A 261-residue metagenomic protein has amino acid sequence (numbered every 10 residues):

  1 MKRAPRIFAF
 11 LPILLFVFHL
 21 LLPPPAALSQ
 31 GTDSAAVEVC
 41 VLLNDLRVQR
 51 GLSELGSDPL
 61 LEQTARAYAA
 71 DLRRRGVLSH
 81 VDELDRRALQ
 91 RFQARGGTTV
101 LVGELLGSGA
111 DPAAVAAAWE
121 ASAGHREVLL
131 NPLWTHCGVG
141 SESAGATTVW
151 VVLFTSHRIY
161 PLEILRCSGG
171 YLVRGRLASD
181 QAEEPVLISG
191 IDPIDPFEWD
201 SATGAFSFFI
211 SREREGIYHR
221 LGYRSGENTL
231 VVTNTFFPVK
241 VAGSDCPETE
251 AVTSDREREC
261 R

Functional and structural regions predicted by a protein language model:
M1-L11: Bacterial N-terminal signal peptides that target proteins for export
R3, H19-L20, H219, R224: Compositionally biased, intrinsically disordered low-complexity regions enriched in proline and serine
F10-L22: Bacterial N-terminal signal peptides
P25-R261: Functional surface patches built around histidine and acidic residues
